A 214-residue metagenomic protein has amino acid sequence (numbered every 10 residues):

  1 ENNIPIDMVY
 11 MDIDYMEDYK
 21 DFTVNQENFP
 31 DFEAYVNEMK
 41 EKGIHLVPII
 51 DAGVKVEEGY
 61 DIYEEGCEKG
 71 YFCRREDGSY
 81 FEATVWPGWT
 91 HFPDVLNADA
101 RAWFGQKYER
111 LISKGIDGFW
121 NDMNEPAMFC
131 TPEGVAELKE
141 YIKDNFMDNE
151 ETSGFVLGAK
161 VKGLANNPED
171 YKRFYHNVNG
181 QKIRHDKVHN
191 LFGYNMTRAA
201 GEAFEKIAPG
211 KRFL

Functional and structural regions predicted by a protein language model:
E1-L214: Catalytic-domain carbohydrate-binding cleft regions of carbohydrate-active enzymes
